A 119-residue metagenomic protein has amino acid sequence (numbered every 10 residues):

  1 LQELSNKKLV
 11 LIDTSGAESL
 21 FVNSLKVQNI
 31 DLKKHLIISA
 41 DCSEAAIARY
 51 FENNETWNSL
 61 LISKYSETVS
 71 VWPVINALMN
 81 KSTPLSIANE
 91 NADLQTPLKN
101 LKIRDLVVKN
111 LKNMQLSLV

Functional and structural regions predicted by a protein language model:
L1-Q28, L36-A40: Switch II (G3) loop of P-loop NTPases
Q2-S5, K26, F51-E52, S66 (+2 more regions): Signal for well-folded cores of large energy- and translation-related assemblies
L9, V22, L32, W57 (+2 more regions): Generic detector of bulky aromatic hydrophobic side chains
E18-L25, A45-R49, S70-P73: Conserved ATPase-coupling elements of RecA-like P-loop NTPase cores
N29, I47-N54: Structured C-terminal portions of repeat-based eukaryotic scaffold domains
L32-I38, E55-Q95: Conserved beta-strand/loop subsegment of P-loop NTPase cores
L78-V119: NTP-binding/hydrolysis catalytic cores, primarily Walker-type P-loop NTPases
